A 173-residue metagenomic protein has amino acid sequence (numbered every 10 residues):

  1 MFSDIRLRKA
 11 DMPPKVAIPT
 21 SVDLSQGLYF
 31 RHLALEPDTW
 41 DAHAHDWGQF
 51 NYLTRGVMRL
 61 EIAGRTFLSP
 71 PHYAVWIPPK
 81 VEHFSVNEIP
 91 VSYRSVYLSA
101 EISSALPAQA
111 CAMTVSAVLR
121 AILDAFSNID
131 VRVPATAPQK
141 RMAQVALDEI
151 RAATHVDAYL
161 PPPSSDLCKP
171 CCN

Functional and structural regions predicted by a protein language model:
M1-V57: Generic protein-terminus/edge-of-domain signal
D38-H45, S85-E88, A105-A108, A135: Short histidine-centered beta-strand/loop micro-motifs that create catalytic or ligand/metal-coordination sites
W40, R55-E61, A74-V75, H83: Short beta-strand segments in beta-sandwich/barrel cores
D46, I62-G64, I89-V91: A generic beta-sheet turn/junction motif
G64-P79: Short acidic-glycine-tyrosine-enriched beta hairpin
K80-A110: Ligand-binding loop in jelly-roll beta-barrel domains
E101-I129: Double-stranded beta-helix
P138-N173: A short, Lys/Arg-enriched amphipathic alpha-helix from helix-turn-helix/homeodomain DNA-binding modules
